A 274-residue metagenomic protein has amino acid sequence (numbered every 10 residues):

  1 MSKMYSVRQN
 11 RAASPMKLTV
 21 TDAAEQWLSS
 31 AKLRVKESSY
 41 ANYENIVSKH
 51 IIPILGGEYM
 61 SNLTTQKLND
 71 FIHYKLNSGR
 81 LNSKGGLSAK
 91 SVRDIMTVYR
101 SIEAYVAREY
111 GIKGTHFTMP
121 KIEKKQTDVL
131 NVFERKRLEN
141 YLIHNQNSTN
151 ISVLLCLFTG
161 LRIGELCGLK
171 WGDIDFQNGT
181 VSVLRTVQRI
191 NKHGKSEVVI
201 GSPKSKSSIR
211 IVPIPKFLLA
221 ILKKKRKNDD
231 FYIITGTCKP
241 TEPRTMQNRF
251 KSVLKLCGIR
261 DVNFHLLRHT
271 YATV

Functional and structural regions predicted by a protein language model:
M1-K17, S29, L33-R34: N-terminal helical hairpins
M16, L28-Y105, K124, P240-T245 (+1 more regions): N-terminal core-binding DNA-recognition domain of tyrosine site-specific recombinases/integrases
L18-A23, Y59, K170: Short, structural beta-strand-to-alpha-helix junction motif
E25, N62-T65, H73, N77 (+4 more regions): Phosphate-coordinating loops and pocket residues in cytosolic domains that bind phosphorylated ligands
I51, L68, Y99, L138 (+4 more regions): Conserved hydrophobic/aromatic pocket- or pore-lining residues that grip, position, or stack substrates in active sites
N82-G85, N140-T149, T159, V212 (+2 more regions): Short, basic (Lys/Arg/His-rich) helix/loop patches that form interaction surfaces in the mid-to-C-terminal regions
G85-A89, R93, I112-L169, Q177 (+2 more regions): Basic, Lys/Arg- and aromatic-enriched nucleic-acid-binding interface segment
G168-K224: Conserved tyrosine-mediated DNA breakage-rejoining catalytic core shared by Y-recombinases
